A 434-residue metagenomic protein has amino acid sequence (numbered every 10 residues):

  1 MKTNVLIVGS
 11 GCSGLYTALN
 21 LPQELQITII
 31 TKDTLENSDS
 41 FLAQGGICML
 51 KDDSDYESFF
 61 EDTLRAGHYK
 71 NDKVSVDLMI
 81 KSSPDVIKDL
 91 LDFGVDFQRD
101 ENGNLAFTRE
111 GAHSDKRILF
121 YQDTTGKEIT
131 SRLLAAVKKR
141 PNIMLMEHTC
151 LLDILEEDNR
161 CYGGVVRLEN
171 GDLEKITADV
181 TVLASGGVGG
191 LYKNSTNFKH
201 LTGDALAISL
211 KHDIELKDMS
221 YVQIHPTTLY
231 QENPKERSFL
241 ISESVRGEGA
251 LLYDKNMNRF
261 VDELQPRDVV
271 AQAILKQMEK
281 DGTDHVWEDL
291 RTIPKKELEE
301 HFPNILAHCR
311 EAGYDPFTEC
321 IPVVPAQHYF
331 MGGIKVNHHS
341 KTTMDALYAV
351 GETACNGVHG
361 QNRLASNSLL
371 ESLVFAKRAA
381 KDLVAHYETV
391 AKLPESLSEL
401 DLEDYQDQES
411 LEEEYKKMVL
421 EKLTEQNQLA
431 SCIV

Functional and structural regions predicted by a protein language model:
M1-T3, C12, N20, Q26 (+10 more regions): Glycine- and aromatic-enriched mobile tails/lids
K2-T3, G171-V180, T343-M344: Core beta-strand elements of the Rossmann-like FAD/NAD(P) dinucleotide-binding domain in flavoenzyme oxidoreductases
L35, I208, I214-Y314, D382: An anion/pyrophosphate-binding glycine-rich loop and adjacent beta-alpha core in soluble alpha-beta enzymes
C48-M79: Glycine-rich active-site loop/strand segments that organize a redox cofactor
K73-P84, R117-A135, T196-G203, T228-E232 (+1 more regions): Short beta-strand to alpha-helix junction loop
F93-D172, A184, L229-E232, L252: Conserved redox-cofactor binding core of oxidoreductases
M146-E147, L152-C161, V165-R167, H301-C355 (+2 more regions): A glycine-rich dinucleotide-binding beta-alpha-beta segment and adjacent secondary-structure elements that constitute
V180-N233, L369, L373: Glycine-rich loop(s) and the adjacent beta-strand/alpha-helix scaffold that form part
